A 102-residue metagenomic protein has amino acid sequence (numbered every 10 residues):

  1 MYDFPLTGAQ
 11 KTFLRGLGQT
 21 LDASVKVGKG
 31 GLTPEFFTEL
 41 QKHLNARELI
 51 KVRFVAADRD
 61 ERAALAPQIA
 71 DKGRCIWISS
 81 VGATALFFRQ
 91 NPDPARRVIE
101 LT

Functional and structural regions predicted by a protein language model:
M1-T102: Positively charged, polar, low-complexity stretches
